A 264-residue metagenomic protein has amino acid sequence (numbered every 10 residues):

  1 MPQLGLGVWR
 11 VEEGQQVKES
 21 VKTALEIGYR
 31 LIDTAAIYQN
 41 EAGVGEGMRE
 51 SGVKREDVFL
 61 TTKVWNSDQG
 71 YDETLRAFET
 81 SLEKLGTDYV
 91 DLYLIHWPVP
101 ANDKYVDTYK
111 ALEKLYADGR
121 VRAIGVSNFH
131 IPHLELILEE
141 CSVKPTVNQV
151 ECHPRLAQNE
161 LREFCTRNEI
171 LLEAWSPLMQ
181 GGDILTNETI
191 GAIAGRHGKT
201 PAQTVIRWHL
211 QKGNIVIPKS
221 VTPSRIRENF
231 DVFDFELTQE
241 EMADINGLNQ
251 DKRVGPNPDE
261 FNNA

Functional and structural regions predicted by a protein language model:
M1-V58, Q180: N-terminal binding-site loop/beta-alpha segment at the start of enzyme catalytic domains that lines or forms
G5-E13, L92-A101: Glycine-rich phosphate-binding "P-loop"
V11-Q15, D33-G43, S67-D72, P100-D103 (+2 more regions): Acidic-and-aromatic substrate-binding clefts and catalytic sites of carbohydrate-active enzymes
E12-L25, G70-L85, P132-E135, L156-A157: Short, acidic/polar
L31, Y89-L92, A123, V147: Residues at the N-termini of beta-strands
R55-D68, D91-P98: A short, structured active-site edge motif that brings together acidic residues
T74-I95, K114-D118: CE4/NodB-like, metal-dependent polysaccharide N-deacetylase domain that modifies extracellular/periplasmic N-acetylated
P98-A264: Beta/alpha (TIM)-barrel catalytic core signal, keyed to glycine-rich beta->alpha loops juxtaposed to Asp/Glu that bind
